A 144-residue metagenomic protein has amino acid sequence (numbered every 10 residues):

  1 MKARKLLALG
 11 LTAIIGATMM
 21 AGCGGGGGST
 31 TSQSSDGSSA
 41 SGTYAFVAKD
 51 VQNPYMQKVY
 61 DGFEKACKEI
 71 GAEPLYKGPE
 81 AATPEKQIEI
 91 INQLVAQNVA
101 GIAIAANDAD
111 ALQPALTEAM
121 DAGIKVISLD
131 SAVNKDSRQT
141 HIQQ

Functional and structural regions predicted by a protein language model:
K2-L9, G22-Q144: A residue-level marker of the well-folded mature domains of exported/periplasmic proteins
L11-I14: Repetitive helical segments and hydrophobic/amphipathic motifs
G16-M20: Bacterial Sec-type N-terminal signal peptides, specifically the leucine/valine-rich hydrophobic h-region
